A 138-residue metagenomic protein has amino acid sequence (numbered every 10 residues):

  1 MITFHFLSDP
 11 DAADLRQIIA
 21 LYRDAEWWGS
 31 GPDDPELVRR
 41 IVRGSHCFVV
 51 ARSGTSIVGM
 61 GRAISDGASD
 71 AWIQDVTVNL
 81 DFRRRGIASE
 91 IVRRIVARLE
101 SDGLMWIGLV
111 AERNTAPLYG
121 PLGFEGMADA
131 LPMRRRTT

Functional and structural regions predicted by a protein language model:
M1-P32, A130: Short amphipathic alpha-helix that is part of the acyltransferase structural core
P32-V38: Short, basic/aromatic recognition patches
R39-V50, D129: A short helix-loop-beta-strand connector motif used in the catalytic cores of GNAT acetyltransferases and, in some
V50, S56-S65, W72-T77: Conserved beta-strand in the GNAT
F82, G86-R94: Conserved acetyl-CoA pyrophosphate-binding loop and the N-cap/start of the following alpha-helix in GNAT-like
S89, S101-W106, A111-T137: Conserved active-site alpha-helix within GNAT-family acetyltransferase domains
